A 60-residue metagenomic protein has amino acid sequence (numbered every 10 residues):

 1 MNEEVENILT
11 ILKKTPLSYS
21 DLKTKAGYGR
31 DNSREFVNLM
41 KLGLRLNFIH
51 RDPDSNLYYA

Functional and structural regions predicted by a protein language model:
M1-L9: Short, leucine-enriched amphipathic alpha-helices that occur as contiguous helical runs
M1-N2, R51-A60: Short, cationic-aromatic polyanion-contact patches
I8, G27-G29: A generic structural signal for short
I8, R34-E35, A60: Phospho-regulated, low-complexity intrinsically disordered regions of nuclear gene-regulatory and chromatin-associated
L9-P16: Short helix-to-turn junction characteristic of helix-turn-helix DNA-binding domains, especially the helix
P16-G27: Short acidic, hydrophobic short linear motifs in intrinsically disordered regions
G29-R45: Short amphipathic alpha-helical interaction segments
